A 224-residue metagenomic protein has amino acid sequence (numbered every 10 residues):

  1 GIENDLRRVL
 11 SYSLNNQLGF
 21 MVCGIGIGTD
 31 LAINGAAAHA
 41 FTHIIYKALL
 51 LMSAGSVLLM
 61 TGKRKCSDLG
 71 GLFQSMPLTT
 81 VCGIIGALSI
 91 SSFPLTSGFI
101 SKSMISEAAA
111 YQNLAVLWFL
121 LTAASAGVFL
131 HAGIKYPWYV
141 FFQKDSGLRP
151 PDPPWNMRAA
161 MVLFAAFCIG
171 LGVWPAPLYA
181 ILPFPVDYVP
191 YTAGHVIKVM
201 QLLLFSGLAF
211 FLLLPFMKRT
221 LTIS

Functional and structural regions predicted by a protein language model:
G1-N156: Hydrophobic transmembrane alpha-helices and their helix-loop junctions in integral membrane proteins
Q74-L78, K135-S224: Cytoplasmic/organellar membrane-interface segments at the starts of transmembrane helices in multi-pass inner-membrane
